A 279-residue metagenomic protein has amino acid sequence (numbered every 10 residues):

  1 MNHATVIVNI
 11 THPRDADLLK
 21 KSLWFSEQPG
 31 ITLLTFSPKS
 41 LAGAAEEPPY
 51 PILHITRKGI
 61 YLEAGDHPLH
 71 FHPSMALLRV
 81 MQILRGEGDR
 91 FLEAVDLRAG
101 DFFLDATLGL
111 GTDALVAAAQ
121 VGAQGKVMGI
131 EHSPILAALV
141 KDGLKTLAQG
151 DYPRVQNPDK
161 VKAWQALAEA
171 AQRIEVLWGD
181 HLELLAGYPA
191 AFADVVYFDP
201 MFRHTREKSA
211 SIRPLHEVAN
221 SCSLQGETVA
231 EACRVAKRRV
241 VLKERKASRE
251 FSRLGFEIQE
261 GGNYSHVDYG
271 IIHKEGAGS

Functional and structural regions predicted by a protein language model:
M1-F102, Y269, G276: S-adenosyl-L-methionine
P48-Y50, F192-D194, K237: Local beta-strand N-terminus motif with an aromatic residue
G100-G109, M128: Conserved class I S-adenosyl-L-methionine
L110-Q124: Conserved SAM-binding loop of SAM-dependent methyltransferases across substrates and taxa, primarily the Class I
I130-V195: S-adenosyl-L-methionine
V196, P200-T228: Mobile active-site "lid"/loop adjacent to the S-adenosyl-L-methionine
Q225-H273: Conserved Class I SAM-dependent methyltransferase catalytic core
